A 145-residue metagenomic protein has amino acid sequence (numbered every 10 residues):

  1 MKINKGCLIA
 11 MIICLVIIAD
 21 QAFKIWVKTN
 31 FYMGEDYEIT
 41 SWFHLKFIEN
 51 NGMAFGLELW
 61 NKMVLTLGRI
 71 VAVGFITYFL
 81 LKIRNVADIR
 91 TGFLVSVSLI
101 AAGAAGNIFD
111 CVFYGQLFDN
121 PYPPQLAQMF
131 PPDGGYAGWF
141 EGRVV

Functional and structural regions predicted by a protein language model:
M1-V145: Alpha-helical transmembrane bundles and membrane-interface segments of multipass inner-membrane proteins
